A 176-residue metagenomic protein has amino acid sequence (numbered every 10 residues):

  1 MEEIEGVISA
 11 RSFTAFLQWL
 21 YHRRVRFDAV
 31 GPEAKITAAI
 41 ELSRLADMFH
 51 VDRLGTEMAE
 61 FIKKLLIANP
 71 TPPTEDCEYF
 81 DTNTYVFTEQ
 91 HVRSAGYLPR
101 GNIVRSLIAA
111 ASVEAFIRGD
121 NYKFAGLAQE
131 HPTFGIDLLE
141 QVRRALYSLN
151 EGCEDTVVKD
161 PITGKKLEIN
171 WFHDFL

Functional and structural regions predicted by a protein language model:
M1-E57: Canonical BTB/POZ domain core
E2-G6, K35, R44, K64-L176: BTB/POZ-protein C-terminal extensions
L20-R23, F49, F61, L65 (+2 more regions): Generic recognition of well-structured, leucine-rich alpha-helical segments and adjacent helix-turn regions within
